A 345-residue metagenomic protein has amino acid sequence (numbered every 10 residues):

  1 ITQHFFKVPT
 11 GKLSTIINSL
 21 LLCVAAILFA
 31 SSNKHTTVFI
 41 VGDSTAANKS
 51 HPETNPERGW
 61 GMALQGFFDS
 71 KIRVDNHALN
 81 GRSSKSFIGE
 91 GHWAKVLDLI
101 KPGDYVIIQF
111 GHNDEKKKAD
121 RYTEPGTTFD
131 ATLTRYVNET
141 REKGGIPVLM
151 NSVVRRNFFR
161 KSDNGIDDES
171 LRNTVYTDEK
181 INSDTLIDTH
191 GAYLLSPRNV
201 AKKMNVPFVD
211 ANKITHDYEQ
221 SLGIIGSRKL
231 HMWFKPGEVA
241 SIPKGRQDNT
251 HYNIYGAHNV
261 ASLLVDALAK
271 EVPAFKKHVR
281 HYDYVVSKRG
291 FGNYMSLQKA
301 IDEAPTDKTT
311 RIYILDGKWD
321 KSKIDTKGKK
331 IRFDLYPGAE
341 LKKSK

Functional and structural regions predicted by a protein language model:
I1-K34: Bacterial Sec-dependent N-terminal signal peptides
I1-T2, H92-I254, H258, S262-V272: Alpha-helical cap/lid subdomain in secreted, periplasmic, or secretory-pathway luminal O-acyl-processing enzymes
A30-A78, A94-V106: Serine-esterase "nucleophile elbow" of acetyl-processing enzymes
A46-H51, S84-S86, N293-Y294: Short, solvent-exposed loop/turn elements at domain surfaces
K71-K118, K329-R332, P337-G338: Mid-chain, structured segments of secreted extracytoplasmic proteins
R289-Y294, K308-S344: N-terminal extracellular ligand-recognition/capping segment immediately after the signal peptide
